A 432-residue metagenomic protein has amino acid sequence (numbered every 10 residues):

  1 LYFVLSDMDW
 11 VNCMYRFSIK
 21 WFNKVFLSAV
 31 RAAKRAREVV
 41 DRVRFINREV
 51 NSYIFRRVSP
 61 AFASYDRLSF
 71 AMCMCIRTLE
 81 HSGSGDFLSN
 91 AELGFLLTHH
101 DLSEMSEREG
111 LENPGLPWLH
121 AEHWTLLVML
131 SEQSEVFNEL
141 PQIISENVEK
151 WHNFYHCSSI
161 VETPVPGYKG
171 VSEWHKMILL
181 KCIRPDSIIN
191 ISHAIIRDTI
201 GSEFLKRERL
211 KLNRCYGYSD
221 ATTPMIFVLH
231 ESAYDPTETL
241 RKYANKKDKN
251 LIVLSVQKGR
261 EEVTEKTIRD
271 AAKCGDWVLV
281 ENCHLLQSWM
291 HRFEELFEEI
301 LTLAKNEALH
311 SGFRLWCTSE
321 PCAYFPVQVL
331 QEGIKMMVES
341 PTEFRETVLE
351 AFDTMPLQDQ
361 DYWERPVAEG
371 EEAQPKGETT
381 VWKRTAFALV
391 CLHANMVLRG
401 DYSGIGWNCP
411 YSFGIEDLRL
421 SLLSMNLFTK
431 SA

Functional and structural regions predicted by a protein language model:
L1-A432: Amphipathic alpha-helical coiled-coil
